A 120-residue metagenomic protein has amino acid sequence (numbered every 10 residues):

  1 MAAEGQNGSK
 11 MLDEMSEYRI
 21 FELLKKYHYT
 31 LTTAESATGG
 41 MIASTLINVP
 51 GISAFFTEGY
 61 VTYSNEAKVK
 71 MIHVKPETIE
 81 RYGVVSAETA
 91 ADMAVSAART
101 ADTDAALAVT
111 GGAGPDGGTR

Functional and structural regions predicted by a protein language model:
A2-R120: Short alpha-helical segments enriched in small residues
